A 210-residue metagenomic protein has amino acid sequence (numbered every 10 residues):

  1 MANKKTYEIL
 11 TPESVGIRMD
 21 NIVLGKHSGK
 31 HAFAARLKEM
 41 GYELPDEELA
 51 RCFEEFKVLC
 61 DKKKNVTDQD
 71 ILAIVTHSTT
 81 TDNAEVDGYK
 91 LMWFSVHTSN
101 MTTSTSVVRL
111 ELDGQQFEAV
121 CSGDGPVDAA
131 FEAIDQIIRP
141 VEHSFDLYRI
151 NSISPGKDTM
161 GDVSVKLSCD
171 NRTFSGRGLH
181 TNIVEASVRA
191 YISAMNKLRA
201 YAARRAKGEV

Functional and structural regions predicted by a protein language model:
M1-V120, K157-M160: A mid-to-C-terminal "edge-of-domain" accessory segment
K38, Y42, D135-R139, D170 (+1 more regions): Hydrophobic alpha-helix feature that most strongly marks membrane-spanning transmembrane helices and their immediate
T105, D113-E142, D146-S154: Small-residue-enriched alpha-helical segments and adjacent helix-cap loops that form tight helix-helix packing
S106-L110, S152-S175: Positively charged, aromatic-enriched nucleic acid-contacting surfaces
L112, Q116, S122-V127, V163-T173 (+1 more regions): Terminal-proximal interaction/regulatory segments of ATP-powered molecular machines
H143-S164, R205-V210: Intrinsically disordered, low-complexity charged/polar segments
T173-S175, L179-G208: Mixed-charge, glycine-accented linear interaction segment located at domain edges/termini
